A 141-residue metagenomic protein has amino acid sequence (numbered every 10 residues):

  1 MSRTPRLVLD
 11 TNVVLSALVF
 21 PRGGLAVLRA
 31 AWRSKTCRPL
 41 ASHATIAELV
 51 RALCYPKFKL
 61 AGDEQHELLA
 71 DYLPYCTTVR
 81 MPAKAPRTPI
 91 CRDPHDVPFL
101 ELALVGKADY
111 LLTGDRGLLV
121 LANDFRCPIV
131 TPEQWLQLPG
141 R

Functional and structural regions predicted by a protein language model:
M1-A41: Short, well-structured N-terminal submotif of metal-dependent ribonuclease cores
T11, H43, G114-R116: Short secondary-structure boundary segments
V14-L15, A47, L118-V120: Short, active-site-adjacent cap segments at secondary-structure transitions
V19-P21, L53, N123-F125: Short amphipathic alpha-helical segments
G23, L40, D63, I90 (+2 more regions): Residues at secondary-structure transition points
A31-P86: PIN-domain endoribonuclease scaffold, especially VapC-family toxins
P74-Y110: Active-site neighborhoods of divalent-metal-dependent phosphate/nucleic-acid chemistry enzymes
P89, L104-L112, R116-R141: Acidic, PIN/NYN-like endoribonuclease modules and their adjacent C-terminal/linker elements
